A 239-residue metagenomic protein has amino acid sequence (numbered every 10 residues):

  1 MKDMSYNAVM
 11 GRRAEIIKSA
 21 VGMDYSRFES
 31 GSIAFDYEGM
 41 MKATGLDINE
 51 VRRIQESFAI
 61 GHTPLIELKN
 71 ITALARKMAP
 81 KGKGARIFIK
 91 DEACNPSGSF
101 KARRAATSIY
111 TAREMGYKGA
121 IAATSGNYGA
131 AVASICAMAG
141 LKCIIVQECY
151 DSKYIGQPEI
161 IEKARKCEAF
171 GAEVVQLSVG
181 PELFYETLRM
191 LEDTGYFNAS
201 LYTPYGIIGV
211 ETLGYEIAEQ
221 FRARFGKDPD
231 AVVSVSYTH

Functional and structural regions predicted by a protein language model:
M1-H239: PLP-dependent amino-acid enzyme catalytic core
